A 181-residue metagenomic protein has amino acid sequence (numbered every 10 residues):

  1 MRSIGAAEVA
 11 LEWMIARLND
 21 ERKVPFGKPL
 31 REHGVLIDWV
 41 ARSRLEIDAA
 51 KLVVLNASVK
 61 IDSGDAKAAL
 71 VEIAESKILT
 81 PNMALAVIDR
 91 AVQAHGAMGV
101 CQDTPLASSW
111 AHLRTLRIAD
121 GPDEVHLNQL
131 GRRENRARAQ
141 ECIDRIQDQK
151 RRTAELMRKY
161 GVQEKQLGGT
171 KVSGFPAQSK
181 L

Functional and structural regions predicted by a protein language model:
M1-L181: Alpha-helical interface subdomain recognition
